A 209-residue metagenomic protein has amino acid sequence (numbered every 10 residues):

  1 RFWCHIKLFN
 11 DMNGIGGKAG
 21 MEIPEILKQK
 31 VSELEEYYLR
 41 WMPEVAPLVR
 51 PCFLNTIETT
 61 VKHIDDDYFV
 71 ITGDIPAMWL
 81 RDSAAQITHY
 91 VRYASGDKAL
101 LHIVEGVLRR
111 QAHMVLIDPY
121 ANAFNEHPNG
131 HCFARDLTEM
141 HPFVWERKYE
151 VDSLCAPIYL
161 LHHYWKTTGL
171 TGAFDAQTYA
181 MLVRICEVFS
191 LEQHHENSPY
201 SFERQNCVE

Functional and structural regions predicted by a protein language model:
I6, D11-G14: Short hydrophobic alpha-helical segments enriched in small aliphatic residues
K7, K18, K28-K30, K62 (+3 more regions): Context-gated lysine
G14-G20: Residue-identity detector for glycine
G20-R81: Low-complexity, Ser/Thr/Pro/Gly-enriched N-terminal "stalk/linker" regions
P76-V104, Q111-E203: Aromatic-rich carbohydrate-recognition surfaces in CAZymes
Q205-E209: Secondary-shell segments that build the walls of catalytic and ion/ligand-binding clefts
